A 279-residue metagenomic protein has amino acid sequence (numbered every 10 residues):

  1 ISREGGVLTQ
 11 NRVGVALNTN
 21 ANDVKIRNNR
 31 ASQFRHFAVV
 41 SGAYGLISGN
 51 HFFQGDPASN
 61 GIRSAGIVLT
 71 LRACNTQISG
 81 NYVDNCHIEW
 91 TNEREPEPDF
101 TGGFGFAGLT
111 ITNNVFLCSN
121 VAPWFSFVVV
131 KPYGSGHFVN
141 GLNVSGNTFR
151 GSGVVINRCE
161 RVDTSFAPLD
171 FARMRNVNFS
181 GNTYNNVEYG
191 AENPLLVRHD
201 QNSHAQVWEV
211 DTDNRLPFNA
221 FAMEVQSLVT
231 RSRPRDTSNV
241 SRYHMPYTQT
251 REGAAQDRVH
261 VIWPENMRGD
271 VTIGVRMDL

Functional and structural regions predicted by a protein language model:
I1-R12, A21-H36, A43-P57, C74-H87 (+3 more regions): Right-handed parallel beta-helix
G5-V7, R27-R30, A58-N60, S232-H244: Short, solvent-exposed secondary-structure boundary motifs
L8-L17, R30-F37, A58-A73, H87-G103 (+2 more regions): Extracellular beta-strand/beta-solenoid scaffold signature
N20, S41, R63, R72 (+4 more regions): Exposed loop/turn and edge beta-strand positions of beta-sandwich/beta-sheet ligand-binding modules
F53-Q54, F104, R235-D236: Short amphipathic alpha-helical patches
N60-G61, A172, F221-A222: Short helix-terminating capping/connector loops at secondary-structure junctions
D84, E95, V229-R231: Active/binding-pocket-proximal capping segment
F125-S126, K131, S135-L142, V155-C159 (+2 more regions): Extracellular attachment/recognition segments
